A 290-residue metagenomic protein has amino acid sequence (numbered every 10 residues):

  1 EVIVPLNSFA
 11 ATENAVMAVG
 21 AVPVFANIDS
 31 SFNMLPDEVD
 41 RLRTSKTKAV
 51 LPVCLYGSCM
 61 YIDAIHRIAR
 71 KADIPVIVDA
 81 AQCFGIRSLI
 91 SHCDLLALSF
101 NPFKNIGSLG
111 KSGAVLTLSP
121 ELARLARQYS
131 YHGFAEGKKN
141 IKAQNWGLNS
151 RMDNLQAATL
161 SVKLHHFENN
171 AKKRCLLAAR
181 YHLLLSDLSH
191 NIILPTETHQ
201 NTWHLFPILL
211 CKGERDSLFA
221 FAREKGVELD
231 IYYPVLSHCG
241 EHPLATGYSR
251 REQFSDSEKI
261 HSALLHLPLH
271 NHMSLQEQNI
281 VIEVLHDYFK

Functional and structural regions predicted by a protein language model:
E1-R43, F221: Conserved PLP-anchoring active-site segment centered on the Schiff-base-forming lysine
N7, A21, I28, C54 (+5 more regions): Histidine-centered beta-alpha loop that forms part of the nucleotide-sugar donor binding/catalytic region in diverse
S8, S31, G57, H272-M273: Glycine-/small-residue-rich active-site loops that bind phosphorylated ligands and cofactors
N14-V16, I68, N105, L155: Hydrophobic/aromatic ligand-binding patch that stacks against planar heteroaromatic rings of cofactors or nucleotides
S30-S108, A114-L116, E121, H266: Active-site phosphate-binding strand-loop segment of PLP-dependent enzymes
D37, A49-V53, I62-A64, K71 (+1 more regions): PLP-dependent aminotransferase class I/II
I106-G110, H199-T202: Short glycine-enriched loop/turn motifs at secondary-structure junctions
